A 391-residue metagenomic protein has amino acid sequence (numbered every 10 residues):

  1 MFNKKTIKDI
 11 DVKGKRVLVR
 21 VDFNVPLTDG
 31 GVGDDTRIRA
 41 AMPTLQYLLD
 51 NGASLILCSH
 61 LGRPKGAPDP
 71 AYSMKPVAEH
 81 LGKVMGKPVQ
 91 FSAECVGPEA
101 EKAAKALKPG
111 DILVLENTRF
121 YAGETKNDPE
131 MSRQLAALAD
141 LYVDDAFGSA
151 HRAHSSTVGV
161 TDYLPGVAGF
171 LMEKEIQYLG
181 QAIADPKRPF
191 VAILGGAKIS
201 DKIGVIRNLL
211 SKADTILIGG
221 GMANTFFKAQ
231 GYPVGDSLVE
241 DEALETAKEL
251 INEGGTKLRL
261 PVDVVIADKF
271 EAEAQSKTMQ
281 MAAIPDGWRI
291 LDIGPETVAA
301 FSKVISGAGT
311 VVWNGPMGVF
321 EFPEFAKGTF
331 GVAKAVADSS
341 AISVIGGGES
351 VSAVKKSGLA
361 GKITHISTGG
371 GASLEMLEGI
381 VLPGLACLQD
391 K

Functional and structural regions predicted by a protein language model:
M1-K391: Active-site loop-to-helix "anion-binding N-cap" substructures in soluble metabolic enzymes
